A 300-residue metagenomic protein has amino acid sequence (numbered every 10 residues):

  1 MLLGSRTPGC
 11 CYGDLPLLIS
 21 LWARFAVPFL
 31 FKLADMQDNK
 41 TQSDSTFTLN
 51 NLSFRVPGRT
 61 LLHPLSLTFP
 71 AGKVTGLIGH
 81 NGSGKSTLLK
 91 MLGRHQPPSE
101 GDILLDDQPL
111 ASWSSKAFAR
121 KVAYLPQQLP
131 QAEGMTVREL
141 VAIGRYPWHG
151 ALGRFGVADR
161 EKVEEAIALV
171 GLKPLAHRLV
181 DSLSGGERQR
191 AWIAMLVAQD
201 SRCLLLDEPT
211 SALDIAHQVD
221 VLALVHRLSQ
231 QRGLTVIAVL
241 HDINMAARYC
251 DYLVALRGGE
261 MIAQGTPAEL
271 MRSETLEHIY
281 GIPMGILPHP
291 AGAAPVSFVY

Functional and structural regions predicted by a protein language model:
I78-H80: The feature captures the beta-strand-to-loop junction immediately N-terminal to the Walker
G93: Helix-to-loop junction immediately C-terminal to a conserved catalytic motif
G101-P109, F118: Conserved ABC transporter NBD signature motif
A142, V157-L175, D200: Conserved ABC ATPase "signature" region
R154, L179-L183, E187: Conserved ABC ATPase signature
L204-E208: Catalytic Walker B motif of ABC-type/P-loop ATPase nucleotide-binding domains
